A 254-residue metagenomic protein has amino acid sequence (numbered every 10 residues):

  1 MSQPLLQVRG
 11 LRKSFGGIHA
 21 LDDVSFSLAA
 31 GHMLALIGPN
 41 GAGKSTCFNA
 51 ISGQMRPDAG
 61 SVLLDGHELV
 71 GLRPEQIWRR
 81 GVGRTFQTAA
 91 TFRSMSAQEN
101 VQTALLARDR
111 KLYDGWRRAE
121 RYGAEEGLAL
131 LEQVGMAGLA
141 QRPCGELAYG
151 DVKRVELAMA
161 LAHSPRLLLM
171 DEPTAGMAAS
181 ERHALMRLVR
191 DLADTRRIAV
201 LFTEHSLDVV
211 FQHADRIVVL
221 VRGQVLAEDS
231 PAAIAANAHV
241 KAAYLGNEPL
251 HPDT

Functional and structural regions predicted by a protein language model:
S2-T254: Glycine-rich phosphate-binding loops of nucleotide-dependent enzymes
